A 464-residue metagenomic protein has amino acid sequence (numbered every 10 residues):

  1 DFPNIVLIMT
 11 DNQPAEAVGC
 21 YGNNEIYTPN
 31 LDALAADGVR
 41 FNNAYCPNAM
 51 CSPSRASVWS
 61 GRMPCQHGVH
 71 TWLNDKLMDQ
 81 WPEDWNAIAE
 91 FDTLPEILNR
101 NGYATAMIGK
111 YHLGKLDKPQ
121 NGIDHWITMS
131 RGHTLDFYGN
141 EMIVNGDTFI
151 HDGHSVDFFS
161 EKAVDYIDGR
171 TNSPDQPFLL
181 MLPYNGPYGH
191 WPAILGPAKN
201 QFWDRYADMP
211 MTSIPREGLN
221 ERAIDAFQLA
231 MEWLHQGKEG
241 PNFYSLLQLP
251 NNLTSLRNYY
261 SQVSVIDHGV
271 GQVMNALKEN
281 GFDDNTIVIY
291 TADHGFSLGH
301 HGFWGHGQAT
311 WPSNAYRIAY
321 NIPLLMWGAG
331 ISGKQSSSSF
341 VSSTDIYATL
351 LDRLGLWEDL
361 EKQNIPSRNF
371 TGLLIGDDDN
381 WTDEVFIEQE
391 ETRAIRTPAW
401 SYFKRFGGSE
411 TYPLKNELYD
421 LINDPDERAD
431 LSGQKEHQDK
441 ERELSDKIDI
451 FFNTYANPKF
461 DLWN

Functional and structural regions predicted by a protein language model:
D1-P3, T10, P14-A15, R40 (+11 more regions): Long, internal low-complexity/basic segments
F2-E16, A33-L34, V58, L98 (+7 more regions): Beta-strand elements within well-structured catalytic alpha/beta cores of enzymes that handle phosphate/sulfate esters
I5-D11, L98, K110, I143 (+7 more regions): A short aromatic-rich beta-strand->coil structural motif
L7-T10, P14-A106, D117, N121 (+2 more regions): Active-site segment of extracytoplasmic enzymes that catalyze sulfate/phosphate-ester chemistry
W59, G132-F149, L246, G271-N275 (+3 more regions): Substrate-binding rim/cap in mid-to-C-terminal beta-strand-loop elements of soluble/periplasmic
H70-R100, H112-Y260, S409, P413-L414: Formylglycine-dependent
P119, D124-H125, S130-H133, F296-G307 (+7 more regions): C-terminal cap/loop subdomain of S1 sulfatases and analogous C-terminal strand-loop tails that border
P119-G122, I127-M129, H190-A198, N275-S332 (+1 more regions): Histidine-centered active-site microenvironments of extracellular/periplasmic hydrolases and transferases
